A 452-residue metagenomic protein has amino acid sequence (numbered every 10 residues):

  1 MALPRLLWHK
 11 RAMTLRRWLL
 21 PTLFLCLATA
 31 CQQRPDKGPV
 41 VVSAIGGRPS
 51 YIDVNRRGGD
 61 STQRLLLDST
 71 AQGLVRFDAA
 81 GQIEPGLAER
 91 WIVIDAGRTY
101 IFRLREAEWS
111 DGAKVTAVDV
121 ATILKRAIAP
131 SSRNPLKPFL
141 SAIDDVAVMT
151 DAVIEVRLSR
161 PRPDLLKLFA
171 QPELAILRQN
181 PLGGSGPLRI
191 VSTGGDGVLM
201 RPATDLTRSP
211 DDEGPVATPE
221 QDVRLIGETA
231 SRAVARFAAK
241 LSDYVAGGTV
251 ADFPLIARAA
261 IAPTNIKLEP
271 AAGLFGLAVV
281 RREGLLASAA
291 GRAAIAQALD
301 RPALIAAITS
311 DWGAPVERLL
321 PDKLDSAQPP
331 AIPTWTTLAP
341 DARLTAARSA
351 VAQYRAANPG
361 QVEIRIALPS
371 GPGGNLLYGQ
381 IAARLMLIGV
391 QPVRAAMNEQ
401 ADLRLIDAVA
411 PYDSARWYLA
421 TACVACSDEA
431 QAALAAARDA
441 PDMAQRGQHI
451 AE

Functional and structural regions predicted by a protein language model:
Q32-R34, R394, A415-E452: Extracytoplasmic/peripheral linker and loop segments enriched in polar/acidic and small residues with frequent Thr/Pro
Q33, G195, R348-P411: Ligand/substrate-recognition segments at binding pockets and active sites
I45-D95, K125: N-terminal lobe/hinge region of extracytoplasmic solute-binding protein
L66, R90-R133, R236, L285-A287: Aromatic- and charge-enriched surface segment that lines or borders ligand/interaction sites
P135-N180, S185-P187, S192: Surface-exposed binding/hinge segments that line and control ligand-binding clefts or catalytic entry sites
D205-L255: Ligand-site clamp/hinge motif
R282, L286-S326, A339: Periplasmic-binding protein-like
D311-Y354, G371-N375: Structural transition elements
